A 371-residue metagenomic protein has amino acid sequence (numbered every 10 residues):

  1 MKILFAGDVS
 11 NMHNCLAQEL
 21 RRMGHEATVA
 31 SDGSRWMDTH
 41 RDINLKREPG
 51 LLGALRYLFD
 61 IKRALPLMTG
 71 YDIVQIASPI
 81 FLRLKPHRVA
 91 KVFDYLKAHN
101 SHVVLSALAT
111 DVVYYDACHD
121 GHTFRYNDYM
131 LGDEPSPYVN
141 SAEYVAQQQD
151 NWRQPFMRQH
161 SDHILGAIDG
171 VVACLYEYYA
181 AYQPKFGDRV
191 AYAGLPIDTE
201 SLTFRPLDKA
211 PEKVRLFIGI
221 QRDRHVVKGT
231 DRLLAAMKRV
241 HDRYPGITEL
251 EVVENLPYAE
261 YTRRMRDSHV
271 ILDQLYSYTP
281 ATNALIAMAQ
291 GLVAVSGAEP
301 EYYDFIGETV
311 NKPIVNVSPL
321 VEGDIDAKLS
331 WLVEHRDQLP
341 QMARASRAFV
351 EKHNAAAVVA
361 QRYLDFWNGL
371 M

Functional and structural regions predicted by a protein language model:
M1-I43, A98-H102: N-terminal subdomain of nucleotide-sugar transferases
T39, L105-P155, D223, E299 (+1 more regions): Acceptor-binding helix/loop patch of EC 2.4 sugar-transfer enzymes, predominantly nucleotide-sugar-dependent
Y114-Y115, A142, Q148-V190, A235: A short, active-site helix/loop in glycosyltransferases that binds the activated sugar's phosphate group
A191-K228, L234: Conserved donor-binding/catalytic core segment of Leloir-type glycosyltransferases
R266-T279, L292: Acidic donor-binding loop of glycosyltransferase active sites
V293-E301: Short hydrophobic beta-strand element within catalytic cores of glycosyltransferases and related nucleotide-activated
Y303-K328: Change "using UDP/GDP/dTDP sugars" to "using nucleotide sugars
R336-N368: A charged, aromatic-enriched C-terminal amphipathic alpha-helix characteristic of glycosyltransferases across folds
